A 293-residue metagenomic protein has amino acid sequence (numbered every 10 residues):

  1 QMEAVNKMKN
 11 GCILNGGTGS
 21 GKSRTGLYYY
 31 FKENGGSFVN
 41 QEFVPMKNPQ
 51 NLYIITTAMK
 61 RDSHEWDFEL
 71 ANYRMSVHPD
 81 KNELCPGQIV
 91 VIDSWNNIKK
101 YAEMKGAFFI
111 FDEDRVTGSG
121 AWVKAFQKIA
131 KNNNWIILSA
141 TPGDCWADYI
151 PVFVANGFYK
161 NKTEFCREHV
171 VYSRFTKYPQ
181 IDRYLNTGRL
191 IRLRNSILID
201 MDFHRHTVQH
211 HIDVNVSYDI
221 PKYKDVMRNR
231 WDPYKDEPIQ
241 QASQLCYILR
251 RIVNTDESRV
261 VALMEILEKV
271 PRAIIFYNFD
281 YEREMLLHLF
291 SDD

Functional and structural regions predicted by a protein language model:
Q1-N15: Conserved pre-motif I regulatory segment
C12, L52, I136, A273: Conserved beta-strand position immediately N-terminal to the Walker
T18, S23-Y30, N34, F38-A71 (+2 more regions): Conserved Walker A/P-loop ATP-binding site and its immediately adjacent core in helicase/helicase-like ATPase domains
S23, V116-S119, S139-T141, R283 (+1 more regions): Conserved RecA-like P-loop NTPase helicase motor core
P49-N51, F108, A125-H204: Conserved P-loop NTPase motor "coupling/switch" region that bridges the ATPase
E69-G106: Inter-Walker segment of RecA-like/P-loop motor cores
D112-D114: Walker B catalytic acidic pair
H204-D293: Conserved helicase/translocase motor-coupling segment
